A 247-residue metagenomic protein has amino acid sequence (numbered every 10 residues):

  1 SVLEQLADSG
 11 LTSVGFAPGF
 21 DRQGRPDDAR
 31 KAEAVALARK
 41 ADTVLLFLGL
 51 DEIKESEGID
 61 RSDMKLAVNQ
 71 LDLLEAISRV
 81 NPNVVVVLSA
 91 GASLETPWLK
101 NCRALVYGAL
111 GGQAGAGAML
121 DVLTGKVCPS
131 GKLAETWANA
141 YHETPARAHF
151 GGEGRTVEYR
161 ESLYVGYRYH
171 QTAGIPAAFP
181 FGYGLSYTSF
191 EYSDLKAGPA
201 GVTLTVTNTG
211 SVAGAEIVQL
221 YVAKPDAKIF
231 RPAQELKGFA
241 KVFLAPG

Functional and structural regions predicted by a protein language model:
S1-P246: C-terminal non-catalytic regions of proteins with extracellular/luminal or membrane-system context
